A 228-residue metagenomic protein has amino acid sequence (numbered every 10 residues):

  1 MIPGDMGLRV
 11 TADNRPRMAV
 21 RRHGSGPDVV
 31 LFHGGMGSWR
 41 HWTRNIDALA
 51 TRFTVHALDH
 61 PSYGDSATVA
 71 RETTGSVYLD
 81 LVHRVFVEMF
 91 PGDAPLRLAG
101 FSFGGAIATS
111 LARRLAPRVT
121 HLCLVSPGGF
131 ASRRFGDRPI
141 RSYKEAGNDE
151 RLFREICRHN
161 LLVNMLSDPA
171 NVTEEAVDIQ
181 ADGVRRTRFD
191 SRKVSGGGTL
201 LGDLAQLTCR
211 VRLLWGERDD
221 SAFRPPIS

Functional and structural regions predicted by a protein language model:
M1-R17: N-terminal cap/lid segment of alpha/beta-hydrolase-fold proteins
T11-D13, H56-G100: Active-site loop/oxyanion-hole signature of alpha/beta-hydrolase fold enzymes
P16-D65: Conserved HGGG/HGGXW glycine-rich cap/lid loop of the alpha/beta-hydrolase fold
H41-T43, S66-E72, R133-G136, R224-P226: Conserved catalytic-core motifs of eukaryotic protein kinase domains, centered on the activation segment
G100, G104, A108: Gly/Ala-rich beta-loop-alpha elbow adjacent to hydrolase catalytic centers
T109-R113, T120-R151: Flexible "cap/lid" loop of the alpha/beta hydrolase fold
R151-C209: Conserved alpha/beta-hydrolase catalytic His-Asp/Glu region
W215-S228: Conserved loop-alpha-helix segment in the C-terminal half of the alpha/beta-hydrolase fold that carries the catalytic
